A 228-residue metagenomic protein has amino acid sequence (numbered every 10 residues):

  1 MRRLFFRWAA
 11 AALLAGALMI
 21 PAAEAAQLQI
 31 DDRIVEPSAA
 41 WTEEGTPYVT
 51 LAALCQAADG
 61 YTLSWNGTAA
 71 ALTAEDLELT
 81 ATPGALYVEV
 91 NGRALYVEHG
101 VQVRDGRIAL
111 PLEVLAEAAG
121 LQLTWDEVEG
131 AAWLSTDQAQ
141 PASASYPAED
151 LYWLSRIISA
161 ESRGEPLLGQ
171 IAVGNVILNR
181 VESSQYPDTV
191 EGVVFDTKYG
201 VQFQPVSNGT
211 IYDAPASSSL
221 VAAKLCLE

Functional and structural regions predicted by a protein language model:
R2-S155: Primary recognition of N-terminal secretory signal peptides and signal-anchoring hydrophobic helices
Q140-E228: Bacterial extracytoplasmic/cell-wall-associated proteins, especially those involved in peptidoglycan
